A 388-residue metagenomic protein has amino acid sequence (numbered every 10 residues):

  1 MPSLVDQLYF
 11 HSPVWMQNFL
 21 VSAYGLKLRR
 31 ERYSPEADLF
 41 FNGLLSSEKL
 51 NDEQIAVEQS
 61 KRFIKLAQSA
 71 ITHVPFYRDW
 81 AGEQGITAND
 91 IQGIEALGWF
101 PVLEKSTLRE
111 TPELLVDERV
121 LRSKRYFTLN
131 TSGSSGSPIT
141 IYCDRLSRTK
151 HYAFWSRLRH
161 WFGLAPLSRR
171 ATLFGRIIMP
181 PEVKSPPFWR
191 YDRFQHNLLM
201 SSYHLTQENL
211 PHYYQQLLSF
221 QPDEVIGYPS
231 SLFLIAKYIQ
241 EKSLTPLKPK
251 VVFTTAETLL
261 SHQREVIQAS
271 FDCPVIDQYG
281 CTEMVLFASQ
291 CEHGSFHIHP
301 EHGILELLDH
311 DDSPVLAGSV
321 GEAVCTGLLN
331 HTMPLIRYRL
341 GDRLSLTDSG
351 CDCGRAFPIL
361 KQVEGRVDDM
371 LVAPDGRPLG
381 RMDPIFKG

Functional and structural regions predicted by a protein language model:
M1-E53, K61, Q68, D192-G388: Active-site glycine/GP-rich loop and adjacent strand/helix microenvironment that borders small-molecule binding pockets
M1-N130, S137-H151, S156-R169, R176 (+6 more regions): Nucleotide 5′-phosphate-binding alpha/beta core
G82-N89, A96, V116, F127 (+14 more regions): A sequence-level detector of short, solvent-exposed, charge-rich linear segments
F100-L103, P180-E182, L286-A288: Short, solvent-exposed polar/charged micro-motifs at secondary-structure junctions
S135-P138, I177, T282, P378: Gly/Ser/Thr-rich beta-alpha loop segments that engage phosphate groups in nucleotides
I141-C143, V183-K184, K237, L335-R337: A short secondary-structure junction signal
S156, H160-Y191, M200-Y203, A256: Conserved AMP-binding loop of ANL adenylate-forming enzymes
